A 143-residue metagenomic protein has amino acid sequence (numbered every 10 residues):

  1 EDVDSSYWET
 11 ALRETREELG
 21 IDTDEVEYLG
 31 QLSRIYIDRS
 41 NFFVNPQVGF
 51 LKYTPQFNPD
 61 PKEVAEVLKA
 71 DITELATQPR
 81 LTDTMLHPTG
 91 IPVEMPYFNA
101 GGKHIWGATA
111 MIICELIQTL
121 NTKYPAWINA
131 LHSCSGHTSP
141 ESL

Functional and structural regions predicted by a protein language model:
E1-E17, Q31-S33, P96: Conserved Nudix-box catalytic region and its N-terminal flanking loop in Nudix hydrolases and closely related
E17-E18, T119: Residues at alpha-helix termini
D22-E27: Short acidic capping loops at alpha-helix termini that bridge into adjacent secondary structure
Y28-L143: Nudix hydrolase/Nudix homology domain
